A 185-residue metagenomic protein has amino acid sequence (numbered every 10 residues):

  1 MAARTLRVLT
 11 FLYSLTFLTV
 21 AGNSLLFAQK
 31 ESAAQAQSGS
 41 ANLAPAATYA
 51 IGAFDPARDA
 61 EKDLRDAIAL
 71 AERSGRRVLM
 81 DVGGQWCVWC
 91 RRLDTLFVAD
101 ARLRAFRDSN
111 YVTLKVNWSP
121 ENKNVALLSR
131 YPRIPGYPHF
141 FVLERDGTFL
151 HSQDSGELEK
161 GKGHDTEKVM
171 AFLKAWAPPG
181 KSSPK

Functional and structural regions predicted by a protein language model:
M1-L6: N-terminal secretory signal peptides that target proteins for export/translocation
L9-S24: Bacterial N-terminal signal peptides
Q29-R58: N-proximal helix/coil linker or "cap" segments that precede and/or mark the start of modular domains
P56-R76: A short beta-strand-turn-helix
S74-Q85: Short active-site neighborhood of thiol/selenol oxidoreductases, capturing the structured segment around
G84-L96: Conserved redox-active cysteine motifs that mediate thiol-disulfide chemistry, especially di-cysteine Cys-X(1-2)-Cys
V98-K123: Thiol-based oxidoreductase modules, predominantly thioredoxin-like and allied folds used for disulfide exchange
P135-K181: Non-catalytic, surface beta->alpha helical segment in thiol-disulfide oxidoreductase systems
